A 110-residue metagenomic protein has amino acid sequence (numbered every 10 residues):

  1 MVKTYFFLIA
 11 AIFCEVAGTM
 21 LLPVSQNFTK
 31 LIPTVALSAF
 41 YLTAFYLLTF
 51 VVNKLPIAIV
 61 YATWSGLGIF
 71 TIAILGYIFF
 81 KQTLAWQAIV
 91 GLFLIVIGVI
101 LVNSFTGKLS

Functional and structural regions predicted by a protein language model:
M1-S110: Polytopic alpha-helical membrane proteins, predominantly small-molecule transporters/carriers
